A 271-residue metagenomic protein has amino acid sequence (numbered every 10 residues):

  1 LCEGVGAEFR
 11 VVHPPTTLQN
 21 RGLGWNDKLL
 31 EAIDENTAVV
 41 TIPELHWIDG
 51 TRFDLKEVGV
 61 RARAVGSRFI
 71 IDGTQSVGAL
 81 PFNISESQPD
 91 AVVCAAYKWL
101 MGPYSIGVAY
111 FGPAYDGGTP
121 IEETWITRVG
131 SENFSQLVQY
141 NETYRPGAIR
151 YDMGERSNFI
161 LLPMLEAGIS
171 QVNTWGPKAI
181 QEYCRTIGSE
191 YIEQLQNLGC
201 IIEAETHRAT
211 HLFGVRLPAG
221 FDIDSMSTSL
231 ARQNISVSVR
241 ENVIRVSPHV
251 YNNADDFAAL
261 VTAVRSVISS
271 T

Functional and structural regions predicted by a protein language model:
L1-T271: Pyridoxal 5′-phosphate
